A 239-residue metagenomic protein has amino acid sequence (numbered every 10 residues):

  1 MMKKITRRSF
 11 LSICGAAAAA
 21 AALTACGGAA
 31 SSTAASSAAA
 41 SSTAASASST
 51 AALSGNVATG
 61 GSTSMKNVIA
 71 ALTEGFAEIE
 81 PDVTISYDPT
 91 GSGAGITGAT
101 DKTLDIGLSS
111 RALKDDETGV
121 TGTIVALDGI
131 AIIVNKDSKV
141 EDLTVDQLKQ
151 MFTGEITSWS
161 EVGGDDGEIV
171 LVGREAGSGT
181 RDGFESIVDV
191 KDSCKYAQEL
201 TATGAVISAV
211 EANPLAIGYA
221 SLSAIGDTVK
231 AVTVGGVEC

Functional and structural regions predicted by a protein language model:
K4-I5, G27-C239: Exported/periplasmic ABC-transporter solute-binding proteins
R7-L11: N-terminal export leaders
G15-A19: Hydrophobic helical h-region of N-terminal Sec-dependent signal peptides in bacterial secretory/periplasmic proteins
